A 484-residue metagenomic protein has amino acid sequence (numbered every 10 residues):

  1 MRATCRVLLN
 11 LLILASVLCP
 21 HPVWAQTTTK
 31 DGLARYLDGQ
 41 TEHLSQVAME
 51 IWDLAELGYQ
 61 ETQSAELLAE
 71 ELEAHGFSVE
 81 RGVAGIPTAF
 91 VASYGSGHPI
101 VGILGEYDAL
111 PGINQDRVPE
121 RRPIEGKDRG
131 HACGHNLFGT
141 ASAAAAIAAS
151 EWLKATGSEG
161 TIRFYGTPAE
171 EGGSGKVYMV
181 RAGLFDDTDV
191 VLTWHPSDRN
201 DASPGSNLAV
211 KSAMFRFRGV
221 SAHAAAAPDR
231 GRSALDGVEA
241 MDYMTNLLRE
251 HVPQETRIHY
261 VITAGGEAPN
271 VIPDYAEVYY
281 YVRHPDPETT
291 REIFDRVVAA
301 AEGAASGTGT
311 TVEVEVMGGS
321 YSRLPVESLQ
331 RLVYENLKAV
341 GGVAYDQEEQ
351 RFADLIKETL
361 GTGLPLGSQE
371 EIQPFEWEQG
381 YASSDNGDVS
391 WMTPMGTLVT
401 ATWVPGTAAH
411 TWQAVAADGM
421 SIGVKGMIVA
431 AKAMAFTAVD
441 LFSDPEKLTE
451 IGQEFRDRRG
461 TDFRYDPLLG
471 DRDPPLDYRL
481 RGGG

Functional and structural regions predicted by a protein language model:
M1-C5: N-terminal secretory signal peptides that target proteins for export/translocation
L8-H21: Bacterial N-terminal signal peptides
Q26, E239-G484: Metal-dependent amide/peptide-bond hydrolase catalytic core, centered on the "pita-bread" metallohydrolase fold
T27-H131, N136, T140-T161: Acidic/His- and Gly-rich active-site-bordering loop/insert found across diverse amide/peptide-bond hydrolases
I51, A92, I103, H135 (+8 more regions): Divalent metal-coordination and catalytic microenvironments
D108-R122, S206-R216, W403-T411: Acidic-glycine-rich active-site phosphate/pyrophosphate-binding loop
V118-A132, R218-A222, E370-Q373, T411-M420: Glycine/charged-rich beta-loop-alpha catalytic/anionic-binding loops adjacent to active sites
R121-G130, N136-L137, L153-P273, R283: Histidine/acidic-residue-rich, glycine-tolerant segments that coordinate divalent metal ions
